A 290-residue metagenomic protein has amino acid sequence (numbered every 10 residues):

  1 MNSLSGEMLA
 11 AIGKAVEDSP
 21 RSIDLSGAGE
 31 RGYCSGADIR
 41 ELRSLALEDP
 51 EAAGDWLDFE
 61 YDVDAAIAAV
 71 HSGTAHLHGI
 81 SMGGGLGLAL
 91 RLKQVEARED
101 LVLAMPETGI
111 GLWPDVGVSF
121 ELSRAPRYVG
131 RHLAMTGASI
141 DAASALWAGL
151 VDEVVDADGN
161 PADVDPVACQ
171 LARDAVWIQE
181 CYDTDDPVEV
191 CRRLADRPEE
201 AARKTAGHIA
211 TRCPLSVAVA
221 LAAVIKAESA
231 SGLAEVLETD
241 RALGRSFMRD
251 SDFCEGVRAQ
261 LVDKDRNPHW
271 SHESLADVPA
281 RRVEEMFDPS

Functional and structural regions predicted by a protein language model:
M1-S26, E51, D58, A65: Conserved CoA-thioester-binding segment of acyl-CoA-metabolizing enzymes
L4-G6, A10-A11, P20, V155-D156 (+2 more regions): Catalytic cores of nucleotide-enabled group-transfer and carboxylate-activating enzymes in metabolic and assembly-line
L25, D38, L88-A89, A145 (+2 more regions): Hydrophobic/aromatic residues within transmembrane alpha-helices of multi-pass small-molecule transporters
G27-D62, G109-G111: Glycine- (often His-adjacent) and acidic-residue-rich active-site loop that binds/positions the CoA thioester
I67-I110, H132-L133, G137, A142: Glycine-rich beta-to-alpha active-site loop
G117-N160: Contiguous mid-protein beta-loop-alpha structural module that forms a pocket-lining wall or clamp of enzyme active
G149-R212: Amphipathic alpha-helical blocks and their helix-capping loop/short-beta junctions
R197-E200, I209, P214-L215, V219-S290: Long, low-complexity C-terminal extensions of enzymes
